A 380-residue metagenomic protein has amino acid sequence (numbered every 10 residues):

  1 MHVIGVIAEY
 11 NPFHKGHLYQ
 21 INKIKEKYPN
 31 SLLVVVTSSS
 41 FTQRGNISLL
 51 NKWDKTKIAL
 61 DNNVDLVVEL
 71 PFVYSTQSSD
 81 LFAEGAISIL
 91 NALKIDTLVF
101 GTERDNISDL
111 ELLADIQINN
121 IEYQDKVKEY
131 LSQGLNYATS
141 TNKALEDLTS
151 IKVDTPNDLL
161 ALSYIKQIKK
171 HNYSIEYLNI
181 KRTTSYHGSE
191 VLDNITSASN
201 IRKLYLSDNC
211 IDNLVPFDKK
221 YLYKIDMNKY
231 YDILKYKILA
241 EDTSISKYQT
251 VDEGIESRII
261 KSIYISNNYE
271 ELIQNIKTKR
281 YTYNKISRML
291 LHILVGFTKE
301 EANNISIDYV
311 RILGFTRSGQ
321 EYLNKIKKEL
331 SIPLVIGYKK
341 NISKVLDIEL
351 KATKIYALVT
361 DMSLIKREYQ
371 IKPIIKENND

Functional and structural regions predicted by a protein language model:
M1-K55: N-terminal catalytic cores of NTP/NDP-binding nucleotidyl/phosphoryl-transfer enzymes
N22-K25, T56-L60, K166-K169, R202: Class I S-adenosyl-L-methionine
E26, L60, I87-N91: Non-catalytic positions within long, well-ordered alpha-helices that form the structural scaffold/packing of enzyme
S39-F41, V68, Y74: Glycine-rich phosphate/pyrophosphate-binding loops and their adjacent beta-strand/loop elements at enzyme active sites
K57-P71: A glycine-rich helix N-cap at a beta->alpha junction
L70-D380: Active-site cores that bind ATP or allylic diphosphates and position pyrophosphate for catalysis
